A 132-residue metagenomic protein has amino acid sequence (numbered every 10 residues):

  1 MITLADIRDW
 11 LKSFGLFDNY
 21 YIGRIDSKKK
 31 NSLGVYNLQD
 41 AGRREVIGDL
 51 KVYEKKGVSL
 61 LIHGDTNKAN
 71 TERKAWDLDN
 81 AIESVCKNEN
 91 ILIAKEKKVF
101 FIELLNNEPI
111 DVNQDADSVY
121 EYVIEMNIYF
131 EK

Functional and structural regions predicted by a protein language model:
M1-N19, Q39-K132: Charged, amphipathic alpha-helical segments and their flanking helix caps
Y20-K29: Short acidic low-complexity segments
K29-K30, E54: A short, polar/charged loop/turn motif at coil->beta-strand junctions and beta-hairpin connectors
K30-Q39: A short, hydrophobic beta-strand-centered structural micro-motif
